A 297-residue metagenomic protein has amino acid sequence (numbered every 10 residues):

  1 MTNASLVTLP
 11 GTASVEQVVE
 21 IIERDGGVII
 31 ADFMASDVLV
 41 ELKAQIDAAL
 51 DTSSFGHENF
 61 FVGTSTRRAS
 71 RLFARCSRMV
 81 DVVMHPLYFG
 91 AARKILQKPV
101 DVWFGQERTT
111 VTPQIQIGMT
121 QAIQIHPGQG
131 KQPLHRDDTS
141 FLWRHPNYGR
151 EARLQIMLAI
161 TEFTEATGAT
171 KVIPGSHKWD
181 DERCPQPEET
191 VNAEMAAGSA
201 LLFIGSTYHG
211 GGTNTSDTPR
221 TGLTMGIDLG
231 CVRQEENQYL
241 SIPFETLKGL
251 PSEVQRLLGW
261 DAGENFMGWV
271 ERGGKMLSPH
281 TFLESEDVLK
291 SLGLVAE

Functional and structural regions predicted by a protein language model:
T2-R24, A31-L134: Non-heme Fe(II)-dependent double-stranded beta-helix
G27, I117-M119, E151-M157, T167 (+3 more regions): Extracellular structured ligand-interaction cores
I30, L158, L201-F203: Short hydrophobic-aromatic micro-motifs
S36, S140, H209: Glycine-rich nucleotide phosphate-binding loop and flanking beta-alpha elements of Rossmann-like dinucleotide-binding
P86-G90, L154, A196, L201: A structural signal for well-ordered alpha-helical segments within the folded catalytic domains of diverse enzymes
I123, F163, S206-T207: Short Ser/Thr-interspersed hydrophobic loop/turn segments at strand-loop and sheet-helix junctions that line or gate
P127-M195, V232-I242: Catalytic core of non-heme Fe(II) oxygenases with the double-stranded beta-helix
W179-L202, S206-T207, G212-E297: Conserved double-stranded beta-helix
